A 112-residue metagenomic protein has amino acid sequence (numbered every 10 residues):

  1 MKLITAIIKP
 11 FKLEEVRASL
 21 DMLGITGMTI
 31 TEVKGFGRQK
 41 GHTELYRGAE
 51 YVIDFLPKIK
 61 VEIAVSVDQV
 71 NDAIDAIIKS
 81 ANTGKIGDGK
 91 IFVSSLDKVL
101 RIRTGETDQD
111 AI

Functional and structural regions predicted by a protein language model:
M1-I112: Positively charged, small/polar-rich N-terminal and surface patches that mediate targeting and assembly and bind
